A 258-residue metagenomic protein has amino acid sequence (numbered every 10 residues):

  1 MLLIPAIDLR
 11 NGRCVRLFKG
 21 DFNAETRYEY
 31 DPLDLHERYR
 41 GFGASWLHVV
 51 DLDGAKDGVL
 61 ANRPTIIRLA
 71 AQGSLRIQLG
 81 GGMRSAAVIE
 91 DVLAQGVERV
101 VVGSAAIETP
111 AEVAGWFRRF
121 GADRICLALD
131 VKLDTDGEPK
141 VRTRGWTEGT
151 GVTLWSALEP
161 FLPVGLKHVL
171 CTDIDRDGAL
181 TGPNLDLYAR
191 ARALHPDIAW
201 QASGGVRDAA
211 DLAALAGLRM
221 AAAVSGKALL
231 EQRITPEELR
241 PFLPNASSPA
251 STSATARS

Functional and structural regions predicted by a protein language model:
L2-A6, W46, S74-Q78, E98-V101 (+5 more regions): Structural preference for beta-strand elements that scaffold enzyme active sites
D8, Y39, L47, V92 (+5 more regions): Conserved, mostly hydrophobic/aromatic
R10-V15, K19-N23, V97-D177: Conserved anion-binding
W46-P64, S104, L170-T181: Glycine-rich, proline-tolerant flexible connector loops at the mouths of alpha/beta enzymes
D53, A61-F120: Glycine/small-residue-rich loop that forms an oxyanion/phosphate-binding "nest" at active or ligand-binding sites
L60-I67, T150-W155, T181-A189: Charged helix-capping and loop-helix junction motifs
Q72-G73, I77-V100, D186-A223: Catalytic cores of alpha/beta
E112-F120, L212, A216-G217, A222-S258: C-terminal helical cap(s) of enzyme catalytic domains, especially alpha/beta-barrels
